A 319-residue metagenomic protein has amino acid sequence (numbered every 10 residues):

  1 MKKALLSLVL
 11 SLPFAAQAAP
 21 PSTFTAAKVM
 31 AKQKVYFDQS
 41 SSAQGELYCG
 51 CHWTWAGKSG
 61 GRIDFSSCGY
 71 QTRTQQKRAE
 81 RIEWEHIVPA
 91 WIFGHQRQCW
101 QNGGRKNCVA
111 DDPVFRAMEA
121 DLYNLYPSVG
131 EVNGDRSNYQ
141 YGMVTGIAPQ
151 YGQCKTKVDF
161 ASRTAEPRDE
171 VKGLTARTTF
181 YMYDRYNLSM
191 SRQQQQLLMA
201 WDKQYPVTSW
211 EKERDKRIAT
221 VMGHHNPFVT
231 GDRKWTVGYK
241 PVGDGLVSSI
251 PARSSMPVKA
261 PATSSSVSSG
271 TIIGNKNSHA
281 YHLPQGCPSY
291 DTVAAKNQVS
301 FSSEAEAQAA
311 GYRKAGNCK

Functional and structural regions predicted by a protein language model:
M1-A4: Positively charged n-region of N-terminal signal peptides that target proteins for export
V9-A18: Hydrophobic h-region of N-terminal signal peptides that target proteins for export in Gram-negative bacteria
A19-E80, L198-A200, I218: Aromatic-lined ligand-binding clefts that engage carbohydrates, nucleic acids, or primary amines
A31-Q39, V88, P113-A117, S303-E306: Short, intrinsically disordered, charge-biased short linear motifs at domain edges
Y48-H52, S67-G69, Q98-W100, N107-V109 (+3 more regions): Sequence contexts marking disulfide-bonded cysteines in secreted/extracellular proteins
G57-S59, F93-C99, T236-G238, L283 (+1 more regions): Short, solvent-exposed loop/turn elements at domain surfaces
Q71-E83, I87-P257: Domain-level detector of nuclease and nuclease-like folds in predominantly extracellular/periplasmic contexts
S248-K319: Mature, structured domains enriched in cysteine- and short glycine motifs
